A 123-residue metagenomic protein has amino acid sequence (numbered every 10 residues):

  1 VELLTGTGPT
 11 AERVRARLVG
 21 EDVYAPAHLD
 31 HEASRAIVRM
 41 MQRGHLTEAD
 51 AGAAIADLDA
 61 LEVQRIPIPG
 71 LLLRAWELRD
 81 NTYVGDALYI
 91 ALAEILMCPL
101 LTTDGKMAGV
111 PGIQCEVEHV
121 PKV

Functional and structural regions predicted by a protein language model:
V1-H28, M40-G52, G105, V123: Short, well-structured N-terminal submotif of metal-dependent ribonuclease cores
L3-L4, A36, V110-P111: Residues that scaffold the ATP/ADP-binding catalytic core of kinase and kinase-like folds
A11, T47-E48, Q64-I68, G85-D86: Short, structured loop/turn "capping" segments at alpha-beta junctions
P26, N81, I90-V123: Acidic, PIN/NYN-like endoribonuclease modules and their adjacent C-terminal/linker elements
A27, D50-D80: Acidic catalytic patch
L29, D86-Y89: Catalytic-loop motifs flanking and including active-site residues across diverse enzymes
